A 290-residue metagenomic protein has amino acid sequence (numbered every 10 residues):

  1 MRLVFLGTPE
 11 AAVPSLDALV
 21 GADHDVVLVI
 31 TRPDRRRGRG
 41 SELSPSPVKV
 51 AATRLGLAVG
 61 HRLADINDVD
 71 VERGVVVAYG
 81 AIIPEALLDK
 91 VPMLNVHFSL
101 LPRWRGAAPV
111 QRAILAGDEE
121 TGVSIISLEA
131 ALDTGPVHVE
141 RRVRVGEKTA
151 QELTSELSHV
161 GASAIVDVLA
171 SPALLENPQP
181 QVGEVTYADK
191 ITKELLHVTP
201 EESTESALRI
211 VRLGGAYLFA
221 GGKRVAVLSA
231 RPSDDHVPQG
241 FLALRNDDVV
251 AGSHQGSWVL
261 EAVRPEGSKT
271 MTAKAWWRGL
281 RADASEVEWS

Functional and structural regions predicted by a protein language model:
M1-G38: N-terminal Rossmann-like dinucleotide-binding module
G7, V29, A52, G74 (+7 more regions): A residue-level signal for conserved active-site and pocket-lining positions in enzyme catalytic cores
G21, R73-Y187: Donor/substrate-binding cores of folate-linked one-carbon enzymes
V26, A58-G60, M93: Hydrophobic beta-strand scaffold residues
P33-T53: N-terminal beta-loop-helix "entrance" segment that forms/cooperates in small-molecule cofactor or anionic ligand
L63-E72: Short amphipathic alpha-helix with an adjacent loop that forms part of the alpha/beta core around
V182-S290: Internal anion-binding site segments
